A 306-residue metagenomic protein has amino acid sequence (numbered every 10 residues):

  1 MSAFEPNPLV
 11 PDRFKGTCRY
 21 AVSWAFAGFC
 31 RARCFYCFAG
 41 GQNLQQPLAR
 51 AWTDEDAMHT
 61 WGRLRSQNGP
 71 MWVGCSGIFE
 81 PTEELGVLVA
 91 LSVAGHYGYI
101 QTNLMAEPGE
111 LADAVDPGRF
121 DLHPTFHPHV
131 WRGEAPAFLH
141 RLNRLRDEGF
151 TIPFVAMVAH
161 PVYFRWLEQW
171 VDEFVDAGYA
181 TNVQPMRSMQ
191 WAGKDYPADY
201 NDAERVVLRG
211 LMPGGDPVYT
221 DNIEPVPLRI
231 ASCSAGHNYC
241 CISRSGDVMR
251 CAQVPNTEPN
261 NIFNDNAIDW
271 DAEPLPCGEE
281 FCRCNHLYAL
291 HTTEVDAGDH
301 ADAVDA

Functional and structural regions predicted by a protein language model:
M1-S23, N285-A306: N-terminal [4Fe-4S]-dependent radical SAM core
A3-D56: Canonical Radical SAM [4Fe-4S] cluster-binding loop centered on the CxxxCxxC motif and its immediate flanking residues
A21, G41-W52, N68-E83, S92-G109 (+3 more regions): Core AdoMet radical
A57, E84-L88, A135-F138, L167: Aromatic/hydrophobic pocket-lining residues that form the small-molecule binding cavity in soluble enzyme cores
W61-L64, L85-S92: N-terminal active-site wall of soluble small-molecule enzyme domains
T82-G86, A106-E110, F164-L167, M249: Short, well-ordered alpha-helical microsegments
R132-N222: Conserved C-terminal portion of the radical SAM core fold that forms the substrate/S-adenosylmethionine-binding
A192-A306: Accessory C-terminal segments flanking Radical SAM cores
